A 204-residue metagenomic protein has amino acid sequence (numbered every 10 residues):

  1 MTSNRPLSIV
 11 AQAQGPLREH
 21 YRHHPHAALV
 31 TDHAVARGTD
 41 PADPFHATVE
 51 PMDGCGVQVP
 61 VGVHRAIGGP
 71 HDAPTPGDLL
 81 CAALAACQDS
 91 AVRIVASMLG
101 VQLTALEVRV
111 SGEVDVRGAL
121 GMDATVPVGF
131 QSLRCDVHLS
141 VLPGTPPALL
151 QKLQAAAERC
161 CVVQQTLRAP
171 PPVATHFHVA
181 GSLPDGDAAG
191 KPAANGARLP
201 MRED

Functional and structural regions predicted by a protein language model:
M1-A82, I94-D204: Extended beta-strand/beta-hairpin segments
A83-Q88: Alpha-helical metal-binding/catalytic segments enriched in His/Glu/Asp
